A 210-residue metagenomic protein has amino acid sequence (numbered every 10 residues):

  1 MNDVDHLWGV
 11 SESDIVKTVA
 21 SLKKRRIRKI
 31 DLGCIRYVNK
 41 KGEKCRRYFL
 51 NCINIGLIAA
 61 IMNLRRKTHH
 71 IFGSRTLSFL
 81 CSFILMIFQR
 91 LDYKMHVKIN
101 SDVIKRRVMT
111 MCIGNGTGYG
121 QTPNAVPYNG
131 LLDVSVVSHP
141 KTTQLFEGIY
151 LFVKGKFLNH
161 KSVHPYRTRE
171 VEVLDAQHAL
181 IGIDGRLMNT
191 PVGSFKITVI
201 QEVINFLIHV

Functional and structural regions predicted by a protein language model:
M1-M109: Catalytic core of DAGKc-family lipid kinases
N39-K41, T122-A125: Short, flexible, solvent-exposed loop/turn segments with mixed acidic/basic and small polar residues
N54, I58, C112-P123: Glycine-rich phosphate/pyrophosphate-binding beta-alpha loops
H69-S78, N124-F146: Gly/Ser/Thr-rich active-site loops/lids in small-molecule metabolic enzymes that frequently grip phosphoryl groups
L91-Y93, R107-M109, Y128-L132, R167-R169: A generic structural signal for short beta-strands and their flanking turns/coil linkers
I99-N100, K105, V136-V210: ATP/nucleoside-binding phosphotransfer catalytic cores, i.e., glycine-rich phosphate-binding loops
M109, I113-T117, V137-K141: Histidine- and/or cysteine-centered catalytic micro-motif in compact active-site loops
